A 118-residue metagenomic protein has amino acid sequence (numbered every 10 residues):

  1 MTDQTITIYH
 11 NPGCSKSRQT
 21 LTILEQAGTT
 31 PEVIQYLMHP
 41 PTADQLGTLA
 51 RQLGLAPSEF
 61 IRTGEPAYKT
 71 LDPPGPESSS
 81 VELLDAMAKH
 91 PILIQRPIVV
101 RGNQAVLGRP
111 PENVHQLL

Functional and structural regions predicted by a protein language model:
T2-A27, P31-Y36: Local sequence-structure signature of Cys/Sec-based thiol-disulfide redox active-site neighborhoods
Y36-L118: Thiol/selenol-based redox catalytic cores and closely related redox-interacting motifs
